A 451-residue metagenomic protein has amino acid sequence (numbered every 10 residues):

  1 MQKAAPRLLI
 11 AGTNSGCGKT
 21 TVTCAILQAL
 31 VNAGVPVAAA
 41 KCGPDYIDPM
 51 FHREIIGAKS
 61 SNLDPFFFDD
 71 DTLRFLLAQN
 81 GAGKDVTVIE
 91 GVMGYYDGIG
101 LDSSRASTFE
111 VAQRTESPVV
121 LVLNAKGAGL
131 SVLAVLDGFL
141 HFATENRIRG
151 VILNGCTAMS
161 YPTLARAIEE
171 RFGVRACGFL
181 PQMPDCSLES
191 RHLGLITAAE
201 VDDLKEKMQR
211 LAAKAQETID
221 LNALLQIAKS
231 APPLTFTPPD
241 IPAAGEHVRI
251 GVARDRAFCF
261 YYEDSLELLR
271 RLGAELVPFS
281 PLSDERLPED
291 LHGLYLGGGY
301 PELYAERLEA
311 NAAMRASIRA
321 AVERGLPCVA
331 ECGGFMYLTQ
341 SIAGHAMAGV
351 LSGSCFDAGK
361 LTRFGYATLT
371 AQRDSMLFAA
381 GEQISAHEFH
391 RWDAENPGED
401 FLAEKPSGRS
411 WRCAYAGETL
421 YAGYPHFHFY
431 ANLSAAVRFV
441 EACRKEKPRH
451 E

Functional and structural regions predicted by a protein language model:
Q2-T21, L27-T115, V119, L123-R149 (+1 more regions): ATP-dependent carboxylate-amine ligase catalytic core
K3-P6, A243-R249: A short, charged/proline- and glycine-enriched loop that marks the coil->beta-strand transition at the N-terminal
A29, E110-V111, I168, L268 (+1 more regions): Hydrophobic/aromatic ligand-binding patch that stacks against planar heteroaromatic rings of cofactors or nucleotides
A112, E217-T218, A244-E246, F258-L268 (+3 more regions): C-terminal and late-domain segments of enzyme folds
S117, V174, E323-P327: A short helix->loop->beta-strand "cap" motif at the edges of active sites that frequently abuts
G129-P242: Internal gly/pro-rich beta-alpha loop/helix module that stabilizes soluble enzyme cofactors or their anionic handles
E246-E323: Phosphate-binding active sites in nucleotide-utilizing proteins
P301-S375: Cysteine-nucleophile active-site neighborhood
